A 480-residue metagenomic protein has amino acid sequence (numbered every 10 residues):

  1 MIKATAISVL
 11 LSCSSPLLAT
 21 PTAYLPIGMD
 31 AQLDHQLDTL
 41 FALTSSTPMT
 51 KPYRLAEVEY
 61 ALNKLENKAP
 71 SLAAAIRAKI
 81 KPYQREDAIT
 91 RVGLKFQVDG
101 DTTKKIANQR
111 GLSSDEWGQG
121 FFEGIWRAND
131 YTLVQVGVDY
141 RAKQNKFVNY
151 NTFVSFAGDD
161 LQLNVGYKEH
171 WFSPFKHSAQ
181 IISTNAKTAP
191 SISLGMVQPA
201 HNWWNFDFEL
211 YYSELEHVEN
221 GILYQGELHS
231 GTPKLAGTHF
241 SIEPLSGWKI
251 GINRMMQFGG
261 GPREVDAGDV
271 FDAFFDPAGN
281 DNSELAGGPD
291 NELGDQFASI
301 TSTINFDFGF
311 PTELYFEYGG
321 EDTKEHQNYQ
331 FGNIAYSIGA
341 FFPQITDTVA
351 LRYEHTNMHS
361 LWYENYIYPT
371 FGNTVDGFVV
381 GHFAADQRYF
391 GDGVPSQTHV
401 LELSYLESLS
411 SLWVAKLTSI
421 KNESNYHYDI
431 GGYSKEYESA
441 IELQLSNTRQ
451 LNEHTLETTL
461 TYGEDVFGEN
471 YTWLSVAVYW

Functional and structural regions predicted by a protein language model:
S14-S15: N-terminal signal peptide c-region/cleavage motif recognized by signal peptidases
L18-G111: N-terminal periplasmic/intermembrane-space "pro-region" immediately following the signal or transit peptide
T47-K51, K68-S71, K79-R91, R127-V134 (+7 more regions): Short loop/turn motifs that connect adjacent beta-strands in outer-membrane beta-barrel proteins
T47-M49, I106-S113, E123, D139-A142 (+7 more regions): Outer-membrane beta-barrel domain signature
T90-R110, D130-A142, L163-Q180, F206-E216 (+6 more regions): Transmembrane beta-strand segments that form the barrel wall of outer-membrane beta-barrel proteins
S113-F206: Well-ordered mid-protein domain cores that form the structural environment of catalytic cofactors
W171, A189-D376, V394-P395, L401 (+5 more regions): Signature for the C-terminal beta-barrel architecture of outer-membrane proteins
F240, R449, E469-W480: Outer-membrane beta-barrel "beta-signal"
